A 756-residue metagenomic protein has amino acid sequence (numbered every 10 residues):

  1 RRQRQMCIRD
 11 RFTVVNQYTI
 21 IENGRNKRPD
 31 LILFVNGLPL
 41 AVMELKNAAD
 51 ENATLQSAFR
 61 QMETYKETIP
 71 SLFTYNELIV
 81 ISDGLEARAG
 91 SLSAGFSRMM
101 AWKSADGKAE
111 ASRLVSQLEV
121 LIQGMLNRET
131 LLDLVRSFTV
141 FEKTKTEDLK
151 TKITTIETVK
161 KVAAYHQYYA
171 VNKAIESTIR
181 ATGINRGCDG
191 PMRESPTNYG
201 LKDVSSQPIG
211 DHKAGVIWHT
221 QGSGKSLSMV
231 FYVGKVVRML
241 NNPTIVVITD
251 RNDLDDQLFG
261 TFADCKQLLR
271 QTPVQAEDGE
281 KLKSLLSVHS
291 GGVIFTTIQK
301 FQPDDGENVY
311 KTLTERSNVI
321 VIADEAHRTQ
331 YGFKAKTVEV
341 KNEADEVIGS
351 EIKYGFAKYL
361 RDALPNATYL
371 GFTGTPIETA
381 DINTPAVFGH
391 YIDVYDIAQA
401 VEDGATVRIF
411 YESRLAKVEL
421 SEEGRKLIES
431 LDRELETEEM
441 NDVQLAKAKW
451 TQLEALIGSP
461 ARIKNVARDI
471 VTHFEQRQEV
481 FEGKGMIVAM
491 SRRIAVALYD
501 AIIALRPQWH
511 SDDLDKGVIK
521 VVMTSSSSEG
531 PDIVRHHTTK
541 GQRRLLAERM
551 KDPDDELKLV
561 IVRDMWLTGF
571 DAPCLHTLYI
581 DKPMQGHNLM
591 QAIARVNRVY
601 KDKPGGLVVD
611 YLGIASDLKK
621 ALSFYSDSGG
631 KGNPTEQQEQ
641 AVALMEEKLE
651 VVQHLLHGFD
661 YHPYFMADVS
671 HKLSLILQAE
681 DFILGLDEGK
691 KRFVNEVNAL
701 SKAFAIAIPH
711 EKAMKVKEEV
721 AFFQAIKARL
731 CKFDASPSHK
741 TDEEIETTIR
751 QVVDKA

Functional and structural regions predicted by a protein language model:
R1-Q5, R9-T244, D253, Q257-L269 (+9 more regions): ATP-dependent helicase/translocase motor core
K266-D305: Inter-Walker segment of RecA-like/P-loop motor cores
G292-Y359, G541-A547, V562-D564: Conserved RecA-like ASCE ATPase "motif II neighborhood" in helicase/translocase motors
G332-F410, K417-G424: Post-DEXD/H (motif II) to motif III coupling segment of the RecA-like Helicase ATP-binding lobe
D381-E482, Y499-I503: Interdomain helical connector at the RecA1-RecA2 junction of SF1/SF2 helicase-like NTPases
K449-V562, E718, A725-K740, E744 (+1 more regions): Conserved C-terminal RecA-like helicase domain
Y600-L700: Long, hydrophobic alpha-helical segments
D660-A756: Accessory helical-bundle/CTD segments and flexible terminal tails appended to RecA-like ATPase motors
